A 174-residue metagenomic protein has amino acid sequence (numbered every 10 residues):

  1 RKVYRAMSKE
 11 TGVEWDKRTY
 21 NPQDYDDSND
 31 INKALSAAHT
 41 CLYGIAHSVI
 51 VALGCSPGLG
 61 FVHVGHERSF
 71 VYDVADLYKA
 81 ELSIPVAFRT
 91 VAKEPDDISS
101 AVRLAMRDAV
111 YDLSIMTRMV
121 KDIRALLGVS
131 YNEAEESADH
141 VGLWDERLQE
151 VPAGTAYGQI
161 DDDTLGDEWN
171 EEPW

Functional and structural regions predicted by a protein language model:
R1-W174: Active-site helix-to-loop segments that bind/position phosphate- or nucleotide-bearing substrates and donors across
